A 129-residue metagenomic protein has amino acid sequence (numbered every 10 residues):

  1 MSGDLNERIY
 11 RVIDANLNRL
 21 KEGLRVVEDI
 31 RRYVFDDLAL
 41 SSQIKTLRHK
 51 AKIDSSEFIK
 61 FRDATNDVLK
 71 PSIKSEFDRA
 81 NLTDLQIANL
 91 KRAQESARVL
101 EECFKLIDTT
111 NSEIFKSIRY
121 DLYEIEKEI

Functional and structural regions predicted by a protein language model:
M1-A15, E22-I129: Structural preference for solvent-exposed beta-strand-turn elements and adjacent flexible terminal/loop segments within
